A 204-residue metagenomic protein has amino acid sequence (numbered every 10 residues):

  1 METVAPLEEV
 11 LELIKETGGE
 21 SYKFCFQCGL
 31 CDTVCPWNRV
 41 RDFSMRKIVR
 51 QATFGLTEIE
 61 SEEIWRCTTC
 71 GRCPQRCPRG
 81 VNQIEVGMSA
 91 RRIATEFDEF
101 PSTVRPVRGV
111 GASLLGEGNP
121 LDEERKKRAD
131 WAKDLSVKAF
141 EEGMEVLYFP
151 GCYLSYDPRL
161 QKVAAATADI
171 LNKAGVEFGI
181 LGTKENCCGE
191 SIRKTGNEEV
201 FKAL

Functional and structural regions predicted by a protein language model:
M1-T17, R39-E58: Short, charged low-complexity linear segments at domain edges
T3-A5, C28, K126-K127: A short linear-motif detector with a strong N-terminal bias
T17-L30: Local sequence-structure signature of Cys/Sec-based thiol-disulfide redox active-site neighborhoods
G19-Y22, R39, V49-L204: Iron-sulfur-cluster electron-transfer modules
C28-C31, C35, C77: The canonical Cys-X-X-Cys-His
